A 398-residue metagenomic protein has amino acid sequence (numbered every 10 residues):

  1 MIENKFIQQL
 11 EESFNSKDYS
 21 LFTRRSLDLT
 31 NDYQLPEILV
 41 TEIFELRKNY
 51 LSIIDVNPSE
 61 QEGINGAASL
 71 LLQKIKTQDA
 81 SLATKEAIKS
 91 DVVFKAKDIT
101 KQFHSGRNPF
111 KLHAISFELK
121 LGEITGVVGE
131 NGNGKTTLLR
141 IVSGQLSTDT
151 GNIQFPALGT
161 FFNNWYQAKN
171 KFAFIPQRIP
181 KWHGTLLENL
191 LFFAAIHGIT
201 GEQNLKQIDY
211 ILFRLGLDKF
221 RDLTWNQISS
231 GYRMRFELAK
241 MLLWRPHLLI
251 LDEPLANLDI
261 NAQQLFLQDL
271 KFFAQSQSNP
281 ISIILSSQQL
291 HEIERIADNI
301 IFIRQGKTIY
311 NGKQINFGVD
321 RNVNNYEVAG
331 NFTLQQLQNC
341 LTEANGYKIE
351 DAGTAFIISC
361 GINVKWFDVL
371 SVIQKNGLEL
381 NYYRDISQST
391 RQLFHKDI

Functional and structural regions predicted by a protein language model:
S20, N31-Y50, Y326-Q388, Q392: Short, charged/small-residue-rich alpha-helical element at the C-terminal edge of ABC transporter nucleotide-binding
E86, L191, Q203-F220: Conserved ABC ATPase "signature" region
V128-E130: The feature captures the beta-strand-to-loop junction immediately N-terminal to the Walker
S143: Helix-to-loop junction immediately C-terminal to a conserved catalytic motif
G151-N170: Conserved ABC transporter NBD signature motif
R178, G184-H197: Q-loop/switch helix immediately C-terminal to the Walker
F272-I283, Q288-I357: ABC transporter nucleotide-binding domain
